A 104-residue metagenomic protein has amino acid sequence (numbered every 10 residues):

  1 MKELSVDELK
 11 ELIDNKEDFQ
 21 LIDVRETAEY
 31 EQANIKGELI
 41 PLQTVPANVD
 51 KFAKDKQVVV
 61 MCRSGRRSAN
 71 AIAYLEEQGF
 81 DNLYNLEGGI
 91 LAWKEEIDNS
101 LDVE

Functional and structural regions predicted by a protein language model:
M1-Q20, V24-Q57, R66-E104: Rhodanese-like catalytic fold shared by cysteine-dependent sulfurtransferases and DSP/PTP-type phosphatases
M61: Short, surface-exposed ligand- or partner-binding patches at beta-edge/loop junctions that are enriched in aromatics
